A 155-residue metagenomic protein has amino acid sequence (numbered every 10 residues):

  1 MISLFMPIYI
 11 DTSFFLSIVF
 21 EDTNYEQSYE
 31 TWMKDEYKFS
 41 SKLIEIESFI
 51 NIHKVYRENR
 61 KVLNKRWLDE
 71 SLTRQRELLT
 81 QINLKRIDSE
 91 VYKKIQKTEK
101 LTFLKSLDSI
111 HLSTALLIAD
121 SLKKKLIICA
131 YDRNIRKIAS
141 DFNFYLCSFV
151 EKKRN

Functional and structural regions predicted by a protein language model:
M1-E47, V55-L68, R154: Short, well-structured N-terminal submotif of metal-dependent ribonuclease cores
M1-P7, S41, S113, D120-N155: Acidic, PIN/NYN-like endoribonuclease modules and their adjacent C-terminal/linker elements
L16-D22, L84-S89, I128, D141-L146: Short, contiguous hydrophobic alpha-helices characteristic of membrane insertion segments
S17, I50, K93, R136-K137: Alpha-helical elements of the RecA-like P-loop NTPase motor core of helicases
I50-R57, L116-D120: Short glycine/serine- and small hydrophobic-enriched flexible loop segments
V55, N59-D88: Helix-adjacent hinge/juxtasegments
L68, Q81-I82, K97, S140-F142: Alpha-helical scaffold domains
Q81-N134: Active-site neighborhoods of divalent-metal-dependent phosphate/nucleic-acid chemistry enzymes
